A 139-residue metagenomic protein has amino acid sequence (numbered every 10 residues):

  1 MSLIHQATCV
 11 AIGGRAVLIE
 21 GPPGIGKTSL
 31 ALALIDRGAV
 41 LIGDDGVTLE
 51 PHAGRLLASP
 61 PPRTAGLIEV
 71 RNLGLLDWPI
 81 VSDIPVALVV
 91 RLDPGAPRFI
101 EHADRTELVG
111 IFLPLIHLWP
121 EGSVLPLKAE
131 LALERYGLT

Functional and structural regions predicted by a protein language model:
M1-L3, I42, D83, F99: Short solvent-exposed loop/turn micro-motifs enriched in small/polar/acidic residues
M1-R15, H52, E134-Y136: Extreme N-terminal, non-catalytic leader segments that precede Walker-type/kinase nucleotide-binding cores
I4-H5, K27-S29, L75-D77: A generic local structural motif
A7-C9, G46, A103: Short, acidic/polar N-cap/turn motifs at the starts of alpha helices
A11-I35: Glycine-rich phosphate-binding P-loop
D36, V40-P94: Conserved nucleotide-sensing/catalytic segment adjacent to the nucleotide-binding pocket in NTP-handling enzymes
D83-T139: Conserved NTP phosphate-binding and transfer environment spanning the P-loop NTPase/kinase superfamily
